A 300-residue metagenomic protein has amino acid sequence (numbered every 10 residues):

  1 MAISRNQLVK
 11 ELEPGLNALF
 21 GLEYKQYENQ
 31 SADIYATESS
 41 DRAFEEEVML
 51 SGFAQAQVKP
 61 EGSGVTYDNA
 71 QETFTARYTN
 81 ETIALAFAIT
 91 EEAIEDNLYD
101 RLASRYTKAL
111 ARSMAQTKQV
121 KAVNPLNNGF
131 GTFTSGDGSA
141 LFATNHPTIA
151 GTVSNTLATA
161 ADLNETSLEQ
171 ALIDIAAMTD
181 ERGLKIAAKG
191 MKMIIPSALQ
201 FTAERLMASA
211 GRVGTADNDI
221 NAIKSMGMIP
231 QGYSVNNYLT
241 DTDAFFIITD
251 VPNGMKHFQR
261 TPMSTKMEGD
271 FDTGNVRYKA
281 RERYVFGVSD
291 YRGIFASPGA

Functional and structural regions predicted by a protein language model:
M1-Y27: N-terminal alpha-helical "arm" segments
A2-K10, F142-D180, A187-K192, A198-A300: Sequence/fold signature of self-assembling virion shell proteins
A2-N6, T37-E46, G64-Y67, I89 (+2 more regions): Short low-complexity stretches enriched in small and charged residues
K25-I83: Assembly/oligomerization interface modules of large self-assembling protein complexes
T75-A76, E181-G183: A generic local secondary-structure boundary/capping motif
T75-T132, M193, Y278-A280: Long, contiguous amphipathic alpha-helices that act as assembly "spine/axial" helices in icosahedral shell and virion
T79, K185-A187: Solvent-exposed alpha-helices and their adjacent loops that cap or buttress functional pockets in soluble metabolic
D100-R105, R112-D174: Alpha-helical scaffold segments that mediate packing/assembly in large oligomeric complexes
